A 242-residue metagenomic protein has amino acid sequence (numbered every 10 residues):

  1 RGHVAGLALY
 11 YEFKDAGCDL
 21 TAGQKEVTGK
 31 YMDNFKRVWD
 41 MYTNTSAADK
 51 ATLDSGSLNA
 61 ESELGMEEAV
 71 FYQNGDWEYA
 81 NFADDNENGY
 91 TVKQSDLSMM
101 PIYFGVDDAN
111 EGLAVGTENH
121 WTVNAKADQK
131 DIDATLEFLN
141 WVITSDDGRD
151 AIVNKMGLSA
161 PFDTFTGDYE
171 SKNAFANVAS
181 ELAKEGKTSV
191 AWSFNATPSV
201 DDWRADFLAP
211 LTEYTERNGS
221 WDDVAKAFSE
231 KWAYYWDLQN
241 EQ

Functional and structural regions predicted by a protein language model:
R1-Q24, A69: Extracytoplasmic/periplasmic solute-binding protein
G17-D54: Glycine-centered hinge/linker elements that transmit conformational signals in sensory and ligand-binding systems
K36-T43, E61, Q73, L136-T144 (+5 more regions): Non-transmembrane alpha-helical segments in soluble domains of secreted/periplasmic/extracellular proteins
A51-M66: Short helix-initiation/N-cap motifs at beta->coil->alpha
S57, N74-F82, N119: Beta->alpha turn/N-cap motifs
M66-G75: Alpha-to-beta junction loops
E87-G157: Extracytoplasmic/periplasmic substrate-recognition and gating elements
V115, L158, D163-T164, V178-W236: C-terminal capping/gating helix-and-loop segments adjacent to ligand/active sites or protein-protein/ligand interfaces
